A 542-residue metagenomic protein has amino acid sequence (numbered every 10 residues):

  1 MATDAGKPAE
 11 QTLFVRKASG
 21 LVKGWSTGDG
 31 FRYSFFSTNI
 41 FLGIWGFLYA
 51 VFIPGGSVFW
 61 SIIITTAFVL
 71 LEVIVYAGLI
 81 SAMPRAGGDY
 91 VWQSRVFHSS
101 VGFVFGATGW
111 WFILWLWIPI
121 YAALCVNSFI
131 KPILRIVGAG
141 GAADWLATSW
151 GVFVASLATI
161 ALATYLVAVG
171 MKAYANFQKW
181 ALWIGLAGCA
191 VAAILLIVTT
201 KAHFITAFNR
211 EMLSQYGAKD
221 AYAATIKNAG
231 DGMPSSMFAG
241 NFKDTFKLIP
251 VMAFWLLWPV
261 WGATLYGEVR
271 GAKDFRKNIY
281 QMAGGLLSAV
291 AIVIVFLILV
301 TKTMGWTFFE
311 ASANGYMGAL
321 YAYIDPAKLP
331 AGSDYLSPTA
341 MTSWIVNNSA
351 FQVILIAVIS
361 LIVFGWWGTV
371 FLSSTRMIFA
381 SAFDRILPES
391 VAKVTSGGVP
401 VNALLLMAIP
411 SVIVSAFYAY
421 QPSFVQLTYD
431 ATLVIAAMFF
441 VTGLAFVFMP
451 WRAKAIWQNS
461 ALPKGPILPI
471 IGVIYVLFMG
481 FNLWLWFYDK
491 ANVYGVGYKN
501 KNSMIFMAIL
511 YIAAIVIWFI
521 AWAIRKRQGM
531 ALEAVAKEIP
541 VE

Functional and structural regions predicted by a protein language model:
M1-S57, V69-I74, R210-T225, W522-E542: Membrane-interface "cap" regions at the ends of multi-pass membrane proteins
G20-K23, G88, V169-K179, L257-F296 (+3 more regions): Hydrophobic, small-residue-rich membrane helices and short re-entrant helix-turn-helix hairpins that build
D29-W45, S156-T159, G217-T303, S349-F371 (+1 more regions): Hydrophobic, membrane-embedded alpha-helices of multi-pass small-molecule transporters
A50, L70-I160, T164, V370-S374 (+1 more regions): Hydrophobic transmembrane alpha-helices that form the core helical bundles of multi-pass secondary transporters
V91-W92, H98, I136, Y222-S235 (+2 more regions): TM-loop-TM module centered on a large, flexible mid-protein loop between adjacent transmembrane helices in multi-pass
N127, L186-D231, L297-T307, F439-I456 (+1 more regions): Hydrophobic alpha-helical segments and their helix-loop junctions in multi-pass secondary transporters
G151, W180, V394-G397, F439-A491 (+1 more regions): C-terminal membrane-solvent junction of multi-pass transporters and transport-like membrane proteins
F153-G217, L257-V260, Y280-A289, T428-V441 (+3 more regions): Membrane-interface loop-to-helix entry segments
